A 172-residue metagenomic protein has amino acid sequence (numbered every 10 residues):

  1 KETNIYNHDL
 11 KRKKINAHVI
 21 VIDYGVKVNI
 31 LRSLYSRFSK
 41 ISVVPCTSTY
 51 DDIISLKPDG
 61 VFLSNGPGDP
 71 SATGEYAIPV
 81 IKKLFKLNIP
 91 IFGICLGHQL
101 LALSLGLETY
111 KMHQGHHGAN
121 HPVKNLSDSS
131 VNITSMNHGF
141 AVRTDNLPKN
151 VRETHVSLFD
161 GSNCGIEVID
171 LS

Functional and structural regions predicted by a protein language model:
K1-L56, G68: RNA-binding accessory domains that recognize and position tRNA/RNA substrates
T3, K14-I15, K57, L87 (+2 more regions): Residue-level preference for short coil/turn positions at secondary-structure junctions
H18-D23, T134-S135, S172: Active-site-proximal beta-strand elements of phosphoester/diester hydrolases
V26-K27, T49, G97, H138 (+1 more regions): A generic "binding-loop/recognition-motif" signal
V44-C46, M112, N137, V156: Conserved beta-strand termini and adjacent loop/short-helix elements that scaffold enzyme active sites in alpha/beta
G60, N65-T144: Cysteine-nucleophile active-site neighborhood
S129-L171: Catalytic beta-strand/loop cores that center a nucleophilic Ser/Cys/Thr and support acyl-enzyme chemistry
